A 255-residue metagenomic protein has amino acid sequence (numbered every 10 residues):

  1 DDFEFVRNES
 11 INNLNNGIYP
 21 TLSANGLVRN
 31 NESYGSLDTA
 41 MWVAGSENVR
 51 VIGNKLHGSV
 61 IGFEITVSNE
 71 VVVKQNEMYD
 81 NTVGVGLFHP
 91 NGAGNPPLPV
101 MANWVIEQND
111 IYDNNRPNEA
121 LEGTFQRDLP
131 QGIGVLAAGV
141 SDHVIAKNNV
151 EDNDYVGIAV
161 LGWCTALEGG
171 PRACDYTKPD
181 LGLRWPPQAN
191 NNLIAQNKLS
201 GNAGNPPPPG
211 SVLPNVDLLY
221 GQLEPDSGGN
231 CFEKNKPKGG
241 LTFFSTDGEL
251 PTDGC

Functional and structural regions predicted by a protein language model:
D1-C255: Extracellular parallel beta-helix/beta-solenoid repeat domains
